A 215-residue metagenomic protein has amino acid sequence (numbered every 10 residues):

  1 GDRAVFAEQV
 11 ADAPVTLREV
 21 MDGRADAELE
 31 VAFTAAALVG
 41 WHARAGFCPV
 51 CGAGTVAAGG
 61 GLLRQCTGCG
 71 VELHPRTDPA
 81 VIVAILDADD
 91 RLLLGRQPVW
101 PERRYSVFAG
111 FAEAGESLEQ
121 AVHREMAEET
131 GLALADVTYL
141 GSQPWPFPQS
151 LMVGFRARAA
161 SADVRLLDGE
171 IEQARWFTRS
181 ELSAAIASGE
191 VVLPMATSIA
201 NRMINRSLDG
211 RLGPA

Functional and structural regions predicted by a protein language model:
G1-A45, V56-A57, W100-Y105, P148 (+1 more regions): Nudix hydrolase/Nudix homology domain
T34-L86: Cys/His-rich short segments
L63-S106, F111-A112, A133-L134, A157-A159: N-terminal strand-loop-strand
V81, V153, E172: Change "...and in nucleic-acid phosphodiester-cleaving endonucleases..." to "...and in nucleic-acid processing enzymes
E116-S117: Surface-exposed, charge/polar-rich loops and edge strands
V122, M126: Hydrophobic alpha-helical positions that pack around
A135-S142: A short glycine-rich, hydrophobically flanked beta-strand micro-motif that places a catalytic Asp/Glu for divalent metal
Q143-L166: Active-site-adjacent beta-strand/loop module that shapes the phosphate/pyrophosphate-binding cleft
